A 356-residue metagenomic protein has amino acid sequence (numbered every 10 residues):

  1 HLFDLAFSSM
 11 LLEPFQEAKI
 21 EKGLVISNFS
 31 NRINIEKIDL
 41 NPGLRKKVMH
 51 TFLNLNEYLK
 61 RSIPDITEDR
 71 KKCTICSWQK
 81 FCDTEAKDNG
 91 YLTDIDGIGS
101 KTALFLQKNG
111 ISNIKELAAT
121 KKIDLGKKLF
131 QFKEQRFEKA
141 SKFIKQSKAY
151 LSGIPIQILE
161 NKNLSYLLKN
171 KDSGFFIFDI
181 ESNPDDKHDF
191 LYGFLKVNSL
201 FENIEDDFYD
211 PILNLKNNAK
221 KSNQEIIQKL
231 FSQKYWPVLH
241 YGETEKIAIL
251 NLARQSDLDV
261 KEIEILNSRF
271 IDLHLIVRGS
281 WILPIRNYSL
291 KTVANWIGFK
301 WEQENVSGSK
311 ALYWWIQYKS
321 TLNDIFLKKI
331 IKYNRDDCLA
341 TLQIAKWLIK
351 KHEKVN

Functional and structural regions predicted by a protein language model:
H1-N56, D206-L312: Conserved DEDDh/DEDDy metal-dependent 3′-5′ exonuclease domain
G23-N89, V293-N356: Acidic, Mg2+-coordinating catalytic module of metal-dependent nucleases/exonucleases that use a two-metal-ion mechanism
D39, I63, T93, L104-K108 (+8 more regions): Generic amphipathic alpha-helical segments used as scaffolds and interaction surfaces in large, multi-domain proteins
C82-D96, S100-L200, E205-L215: C-terminal extensions
A118, A253, A345: Short, flexible helix/strand-to-coil boundary loops that buttress conserved ligand/catalytic motifs in alpha/beta
T120, F178, V197, L239-G242 (+2 more regions): Generic beta-strand/beta-sheet core signal
L125, N183-D186, F201-E202, T244-I249 (+5 more regions): Flexible loop/turn segments at secondary-structure boundaries
